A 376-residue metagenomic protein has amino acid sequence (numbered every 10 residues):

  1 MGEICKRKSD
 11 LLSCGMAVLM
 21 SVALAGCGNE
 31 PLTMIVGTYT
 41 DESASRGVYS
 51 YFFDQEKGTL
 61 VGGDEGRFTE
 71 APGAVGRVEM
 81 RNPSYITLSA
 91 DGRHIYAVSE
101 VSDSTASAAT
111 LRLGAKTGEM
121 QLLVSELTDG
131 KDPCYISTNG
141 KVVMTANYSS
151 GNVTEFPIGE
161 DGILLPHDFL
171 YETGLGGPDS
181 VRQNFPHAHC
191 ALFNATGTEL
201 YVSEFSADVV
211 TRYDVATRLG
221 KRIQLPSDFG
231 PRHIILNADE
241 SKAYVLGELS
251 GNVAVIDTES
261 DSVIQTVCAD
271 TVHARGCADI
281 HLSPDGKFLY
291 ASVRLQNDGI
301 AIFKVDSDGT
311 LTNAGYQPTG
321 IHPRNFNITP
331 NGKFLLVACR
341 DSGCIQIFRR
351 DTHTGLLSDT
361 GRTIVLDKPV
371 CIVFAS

Functional and structural regions predicted by a protein language model:
C27-D54: An edge-strand/N-cap motif at the start of beta-rich repeat modules
Y39-D41, E100-S102, Y148-S150, I158 (+5 more regions): Short loop/turn segments immediately following the C-termini of beta-strands
S43-S45, M80-A90, D129-G140, G174-T196 (+4 more regions): Beta-rich, blade/repeat-based domains predominating in secreted/periplasmic proteins but also intracellular
F52-L60, L111-G118, F156-L164, V215-A216 (+3 more regions): Short loop/turn segments immediately following beta-strands, especially the blade-tip and inter-blade linker loops
G63-V78, Q121-L127, D168, L175-V181 (+4 more regions): A short beta-strand motif characteristic of beta-propeller blades
D64-G140: Blade-loop segments of beta-propeller domains
E119-C190: Asp-box/WD-like beta-propeller blade repeats and closely related beta-sheet repeat scaffolds
